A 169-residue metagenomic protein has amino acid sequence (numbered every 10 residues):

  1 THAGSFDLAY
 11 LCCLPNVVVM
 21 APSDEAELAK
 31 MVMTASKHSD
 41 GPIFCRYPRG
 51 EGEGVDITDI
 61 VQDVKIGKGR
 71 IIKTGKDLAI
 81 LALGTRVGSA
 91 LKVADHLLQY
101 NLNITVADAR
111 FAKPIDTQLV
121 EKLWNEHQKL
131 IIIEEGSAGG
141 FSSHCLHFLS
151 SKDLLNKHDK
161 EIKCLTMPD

Functional and structural regions predicted by a protein language model:
T1, K37-D169: Thiamine diphosphate
T1-H38, M167: Conserved thiamine diphosphate
